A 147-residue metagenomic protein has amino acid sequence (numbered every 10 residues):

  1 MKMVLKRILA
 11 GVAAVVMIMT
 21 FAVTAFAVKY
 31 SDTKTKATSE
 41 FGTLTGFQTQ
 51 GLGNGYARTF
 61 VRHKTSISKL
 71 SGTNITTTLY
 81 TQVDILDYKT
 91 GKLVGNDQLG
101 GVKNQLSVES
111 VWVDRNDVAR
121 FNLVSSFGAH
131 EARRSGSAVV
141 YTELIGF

Functional and structural regions predicted by a protein language model:
M1-Y56: N-terminal prepro-regions of secreted/extracellular proteins
F21, I67-K69, A132: Short beta-strand segments enriched in hydrophobic/aromatic residues within well-folded beta-rich domains
D32, Q98, G146: Glycan-recognition surfaces in beta-rich domains, encompassing non-catalytic CBMs and lectin-like receptor-binding
T33-Y88: Short, surface-exposed binding/anchoring microloops in extracellular/periplasmic proteins
L79-Q82, K92, R133, V139-V140: A positively charged, amphipathic N-terminal helix/segment that binds anionic biomolecules
L86-G100, S137: Surface-exposed loop/edge segments in extracytoplasmic proteins
D97-F127: Short, solvent-exposed, Trp/other aromatic-anchored flexible loops in extracytoplasmic proteins
R115-F147: Short, exposed beta-strand-loop hairpins at the edges of beta-sheets in extracellular/periplasmic proteins
